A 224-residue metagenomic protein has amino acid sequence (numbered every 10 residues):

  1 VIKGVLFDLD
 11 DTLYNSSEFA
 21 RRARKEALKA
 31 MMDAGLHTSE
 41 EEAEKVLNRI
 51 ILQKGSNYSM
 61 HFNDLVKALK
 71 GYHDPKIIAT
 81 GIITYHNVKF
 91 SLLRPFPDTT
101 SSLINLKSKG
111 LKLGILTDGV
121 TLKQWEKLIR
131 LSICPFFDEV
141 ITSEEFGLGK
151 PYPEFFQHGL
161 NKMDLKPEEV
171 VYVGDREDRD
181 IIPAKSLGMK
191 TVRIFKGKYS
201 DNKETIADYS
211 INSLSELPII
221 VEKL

Functional and structural regions predicted by a protein language model:
V1-A43: Active-site neighborhood of HAD-like aspartate-dependent phosphohydrolases
V1-V5, A68, T100, I104-K107 (+2 more regions): Asp-based, Mg2+/Mn2+-dependent phosphohydrolase catalytic module
K25-M31, N63-L65, L128, Q157-L160: Short, well-ordered amphipathic alpha-helices
T38, R49-T84: A metal-dependent, Asp-based hydrolase signature
Y85-S91: Surface-exposed cleft-lining segments at the edges of enzyme active sites
L92-F96: Conserved beta-strand/loop elements of the cytosolic catalytic core of P-type E1-E2 ATPases, chiefly in the P-domain
